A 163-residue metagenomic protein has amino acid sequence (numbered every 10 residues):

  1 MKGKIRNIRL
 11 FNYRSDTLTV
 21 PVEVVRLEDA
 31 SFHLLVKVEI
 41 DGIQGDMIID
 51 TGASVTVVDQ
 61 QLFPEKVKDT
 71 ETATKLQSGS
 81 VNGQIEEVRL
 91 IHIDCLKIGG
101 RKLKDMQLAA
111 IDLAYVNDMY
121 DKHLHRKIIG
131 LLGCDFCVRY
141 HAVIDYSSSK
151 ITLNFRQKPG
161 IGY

Functional and structural regions predicted by a protein language model:
M1-Y163: Pepsin/retropepsin-fold aspartyl endopeptidases
